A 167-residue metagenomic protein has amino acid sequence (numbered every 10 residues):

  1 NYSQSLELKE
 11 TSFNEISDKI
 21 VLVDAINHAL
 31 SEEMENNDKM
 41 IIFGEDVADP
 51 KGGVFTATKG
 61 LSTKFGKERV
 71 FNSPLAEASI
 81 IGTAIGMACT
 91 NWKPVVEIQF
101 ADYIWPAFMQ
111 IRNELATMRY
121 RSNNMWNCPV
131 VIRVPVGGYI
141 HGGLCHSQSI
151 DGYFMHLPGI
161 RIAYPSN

Functional and structural regions predicted by a protein language model:
Y2-S166: Thiamine diphosphate
